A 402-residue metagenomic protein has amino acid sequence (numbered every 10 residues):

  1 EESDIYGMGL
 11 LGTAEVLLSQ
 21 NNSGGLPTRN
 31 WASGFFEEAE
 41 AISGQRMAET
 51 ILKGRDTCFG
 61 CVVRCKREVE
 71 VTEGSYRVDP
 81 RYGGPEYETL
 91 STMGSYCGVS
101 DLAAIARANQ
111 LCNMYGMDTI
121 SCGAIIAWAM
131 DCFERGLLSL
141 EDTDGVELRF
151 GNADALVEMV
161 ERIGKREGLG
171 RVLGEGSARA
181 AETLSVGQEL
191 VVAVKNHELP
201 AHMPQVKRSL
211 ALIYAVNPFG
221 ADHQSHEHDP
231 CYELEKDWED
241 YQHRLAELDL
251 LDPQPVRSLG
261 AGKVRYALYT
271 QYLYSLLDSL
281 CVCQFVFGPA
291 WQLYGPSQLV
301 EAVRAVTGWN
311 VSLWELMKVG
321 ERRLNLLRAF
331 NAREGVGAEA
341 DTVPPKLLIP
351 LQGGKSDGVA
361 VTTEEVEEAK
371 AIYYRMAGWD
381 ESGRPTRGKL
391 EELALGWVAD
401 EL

Functional and structural regions predicted by a protein language model:
E1-L402: Extended C-terminal regions of large enzymes
